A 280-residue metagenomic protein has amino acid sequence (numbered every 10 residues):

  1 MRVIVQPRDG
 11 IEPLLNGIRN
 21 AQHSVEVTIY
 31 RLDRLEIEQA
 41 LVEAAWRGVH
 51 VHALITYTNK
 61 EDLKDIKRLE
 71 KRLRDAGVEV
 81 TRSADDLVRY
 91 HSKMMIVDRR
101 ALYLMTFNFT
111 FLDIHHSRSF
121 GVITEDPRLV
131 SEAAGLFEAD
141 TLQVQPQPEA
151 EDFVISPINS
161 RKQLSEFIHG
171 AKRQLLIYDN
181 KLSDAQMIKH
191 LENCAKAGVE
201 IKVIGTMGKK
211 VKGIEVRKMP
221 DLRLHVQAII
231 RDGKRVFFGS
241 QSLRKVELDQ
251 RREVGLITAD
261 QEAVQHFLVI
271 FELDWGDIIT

Functional and structural regions predicted by a protein language model:
M1-R19, R34-S165, G170-T280: PLD/PLD-like phosphodiesterase catalytic module centered on the HKD motif
T28-Y30: Surface-exposed loop and edge beta-strand positions of immunoglobulin-like domains
